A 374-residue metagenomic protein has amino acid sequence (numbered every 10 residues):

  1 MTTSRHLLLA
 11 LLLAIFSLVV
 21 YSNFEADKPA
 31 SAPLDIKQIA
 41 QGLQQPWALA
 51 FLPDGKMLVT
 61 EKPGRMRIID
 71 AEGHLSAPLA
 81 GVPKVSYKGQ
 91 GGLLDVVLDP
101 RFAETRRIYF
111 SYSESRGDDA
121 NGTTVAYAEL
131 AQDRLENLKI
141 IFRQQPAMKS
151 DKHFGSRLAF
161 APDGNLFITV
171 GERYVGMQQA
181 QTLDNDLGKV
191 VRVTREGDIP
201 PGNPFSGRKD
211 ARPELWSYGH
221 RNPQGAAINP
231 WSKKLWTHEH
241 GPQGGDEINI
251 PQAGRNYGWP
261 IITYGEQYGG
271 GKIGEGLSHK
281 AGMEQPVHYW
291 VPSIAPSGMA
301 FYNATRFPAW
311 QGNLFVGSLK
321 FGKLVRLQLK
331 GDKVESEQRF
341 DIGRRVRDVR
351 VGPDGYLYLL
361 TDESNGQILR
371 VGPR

Functional and structural regions predicted by a protein language model:
M1-L8: Bacterial N-terminal signal peptides that target proteins for export
L9-S17: Hydrophobic helical h-region of N-terminal Sec-dependent signal peptides in bacterial secretory/periplasmic proteins
F16, V20-G176, G225-I228, K233-G241 (+2 more regions): Acidic, Gly/Ser/Thr-rich repeat motifs that build Ca2+-stabilized beta-propeller blades
A77-G91, L138-F154, R195-W216, P260-V291: Surface-exposed loop and turn segments in beta-propeller and other repeat-based domains that flank or scaffold
T123-D133, T182-E196, I250-Q252: Beta-propeller blade signature
A180, W231-Y264: Internal hydrophobic scaffold segments of catalytic domains
D184-V193, G202-L235: Loop-centered beta-sheet repeat module
H220, K333-P353: Conserved blade-ending motifs and adjacent loop-strand segments that build the rim/top face of beta-propeller domains
